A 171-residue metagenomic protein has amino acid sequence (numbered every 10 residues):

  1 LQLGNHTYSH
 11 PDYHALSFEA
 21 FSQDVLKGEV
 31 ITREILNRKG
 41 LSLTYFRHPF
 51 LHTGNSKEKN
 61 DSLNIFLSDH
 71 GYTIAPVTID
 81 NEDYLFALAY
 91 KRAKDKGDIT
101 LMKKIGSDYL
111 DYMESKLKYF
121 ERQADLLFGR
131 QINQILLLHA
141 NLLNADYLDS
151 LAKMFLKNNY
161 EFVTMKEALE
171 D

Functional and structural regions predicted by a protein language model:
L3: Glycine-rich, flexible loop motifs
H6: A short, exposed helix-loop element centered on a Lys and neighboring polar residues
H10-E161, E167: Catalytic domains of cell-wall/extracellular-matrix polysaccharide-remodeling enzymes, centered on de-N-acetylation
L169-D171: Short, secretory-pathway propeptide segments and organelle targeting presequences
